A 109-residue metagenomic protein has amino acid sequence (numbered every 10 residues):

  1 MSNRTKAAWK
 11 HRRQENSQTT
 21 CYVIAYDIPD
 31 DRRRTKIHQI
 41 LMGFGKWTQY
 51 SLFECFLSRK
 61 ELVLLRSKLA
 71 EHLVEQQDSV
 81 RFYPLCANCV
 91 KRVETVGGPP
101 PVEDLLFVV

Functional and structural regions predicted by a protein language model:
S2-R4, A8-V23, P29-V109: Basic nucleic-acid-binding interfaces
